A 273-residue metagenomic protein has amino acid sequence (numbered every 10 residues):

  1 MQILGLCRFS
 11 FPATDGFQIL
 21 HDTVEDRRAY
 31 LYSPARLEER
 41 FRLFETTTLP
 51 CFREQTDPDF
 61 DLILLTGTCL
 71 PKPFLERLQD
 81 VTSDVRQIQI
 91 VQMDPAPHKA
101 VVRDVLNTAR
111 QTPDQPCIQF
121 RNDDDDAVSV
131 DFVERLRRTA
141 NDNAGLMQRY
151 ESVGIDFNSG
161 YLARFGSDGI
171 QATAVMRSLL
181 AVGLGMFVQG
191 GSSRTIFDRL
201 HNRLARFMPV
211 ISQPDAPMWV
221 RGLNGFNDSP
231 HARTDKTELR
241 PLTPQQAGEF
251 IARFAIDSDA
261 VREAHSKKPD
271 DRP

Functional and structural regions predicted by a protein language model:
M1, L6, S178-P273: C-terminal catalytic/acceptor-binding lobe
Q2-C7, C51-F52, F60-L65: Hydrophobic targeting segments
F11-E38: A solvent-exposed, charged loop/short amphipathic helix patch at secondary-structure junctions
A29, T47-D59, S83-V85: Short, acidic, metal-binding catalytic loop of nucleotide-sugar glycosyltransferases
R36, T66-F74: A conserved acidic beta->alpha catalytic loop
D59-C69, Q92-D94: Short beta-strand/loop segment that forms part of the nucleotide-sugar
P97-P113, A127-P209: Conserved catalytic core of nucleotide-sugar-dependent glycosyltransferases
Q119-N122: Short aromatic/hydrophobic "clamp" motif used to bind/position activated sugar donors
